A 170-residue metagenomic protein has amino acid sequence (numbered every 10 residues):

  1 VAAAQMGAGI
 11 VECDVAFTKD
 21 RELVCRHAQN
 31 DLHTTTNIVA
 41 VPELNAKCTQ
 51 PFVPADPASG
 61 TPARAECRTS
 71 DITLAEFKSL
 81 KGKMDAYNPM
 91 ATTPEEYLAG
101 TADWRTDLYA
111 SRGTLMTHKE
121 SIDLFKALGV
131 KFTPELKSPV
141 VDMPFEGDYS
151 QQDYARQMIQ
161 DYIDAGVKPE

Functional and structural regions predicted by a protein language model:
V1-E170: Phosphate-group recognition and catalysis centered on beta-loop-alpha active-site segments
